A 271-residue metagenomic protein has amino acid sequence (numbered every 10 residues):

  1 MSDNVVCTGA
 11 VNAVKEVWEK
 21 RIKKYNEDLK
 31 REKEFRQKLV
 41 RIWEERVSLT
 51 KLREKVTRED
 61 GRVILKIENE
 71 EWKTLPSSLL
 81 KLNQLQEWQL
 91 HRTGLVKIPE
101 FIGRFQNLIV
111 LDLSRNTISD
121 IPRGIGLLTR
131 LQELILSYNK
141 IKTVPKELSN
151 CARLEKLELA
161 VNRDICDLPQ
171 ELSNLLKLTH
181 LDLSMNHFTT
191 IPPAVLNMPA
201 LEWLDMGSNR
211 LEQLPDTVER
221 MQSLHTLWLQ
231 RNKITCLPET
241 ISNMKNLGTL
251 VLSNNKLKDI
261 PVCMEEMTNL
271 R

Functional and structural regions predicted by a protein language model:
M1-R231, T235-E239, N246-T249, V262 (+1 more regions): The feature captures the LRR N-terminal capping module
D259: A contiguous binding-surface segment within folded domains or other stable secondary-structure elements
